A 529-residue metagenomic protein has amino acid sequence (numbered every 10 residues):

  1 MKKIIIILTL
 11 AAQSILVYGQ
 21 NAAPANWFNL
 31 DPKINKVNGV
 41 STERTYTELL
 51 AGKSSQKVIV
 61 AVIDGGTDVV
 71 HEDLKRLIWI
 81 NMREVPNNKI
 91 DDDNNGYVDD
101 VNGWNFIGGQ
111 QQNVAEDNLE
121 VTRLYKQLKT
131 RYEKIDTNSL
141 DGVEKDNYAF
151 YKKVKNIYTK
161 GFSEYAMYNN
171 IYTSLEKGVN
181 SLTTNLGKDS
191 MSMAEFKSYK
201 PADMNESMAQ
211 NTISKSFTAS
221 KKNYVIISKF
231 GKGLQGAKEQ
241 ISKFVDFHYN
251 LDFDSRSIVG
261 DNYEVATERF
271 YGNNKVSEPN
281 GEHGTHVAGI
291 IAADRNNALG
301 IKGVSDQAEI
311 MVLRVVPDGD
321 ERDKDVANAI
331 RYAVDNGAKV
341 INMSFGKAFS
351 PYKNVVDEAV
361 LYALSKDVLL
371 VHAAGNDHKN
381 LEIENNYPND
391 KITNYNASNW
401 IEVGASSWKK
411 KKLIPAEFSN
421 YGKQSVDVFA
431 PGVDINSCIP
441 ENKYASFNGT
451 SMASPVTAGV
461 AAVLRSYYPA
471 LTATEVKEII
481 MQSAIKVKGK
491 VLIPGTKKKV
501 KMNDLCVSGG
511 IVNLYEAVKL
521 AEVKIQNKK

Functional and structural regions predicted by a protein language model:
M1-A22: Bacterial Sec-dependent N-terminal signal peptides
V17-V37, V368, E522-K529: Sec-dependent signal peptide cleavage junction
Y46-S54, P279-G281, K302-S305, E321-N342 (+3 more regions): Mature extracellular/periplasmic domains of secretome proteins
T47-V60, T67-R322, N394-N399, Y421-S425 (+1 more regions): Subtilisin-like serine protease catalytic core
D64, G375, G449: Active-site glycine-centered loops adjacent to acidic/histidine catalytic or metal-binding residues that shape
D252, R256-S257, V368, N389-S466 (+2 more regions): Extracellular S/T/G-rich loop segment that most often corresponds to the catalytic His/Ser-adjacent loop
R314, N342-G346, A373-A374, G404-A405 (+1 more regions): A cross-family glycoside hydrolase active-site/sugar-binding cleft signature
V334-N336, V340-M343, Y352-N354, S398-E402 (+1 more regions): C-terminal subdomain of the subtilisin-like protease fold in secreted/lumenal serine endopeptidases
